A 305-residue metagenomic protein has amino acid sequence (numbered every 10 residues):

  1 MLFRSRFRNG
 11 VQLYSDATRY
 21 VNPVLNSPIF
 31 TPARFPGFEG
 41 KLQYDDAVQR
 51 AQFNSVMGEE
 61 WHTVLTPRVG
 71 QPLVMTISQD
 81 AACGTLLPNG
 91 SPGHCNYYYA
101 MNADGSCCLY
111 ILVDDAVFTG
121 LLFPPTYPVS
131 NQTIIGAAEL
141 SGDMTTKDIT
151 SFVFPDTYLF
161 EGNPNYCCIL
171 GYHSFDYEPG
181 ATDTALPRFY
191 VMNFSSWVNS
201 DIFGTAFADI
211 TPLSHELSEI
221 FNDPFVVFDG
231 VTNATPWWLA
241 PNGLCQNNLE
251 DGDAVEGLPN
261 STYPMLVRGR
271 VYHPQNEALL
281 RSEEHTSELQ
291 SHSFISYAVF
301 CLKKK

Functional and structural regions predicted by a protein language model:
M1-L2, E284-K305: Single conserved hydrophobic/aromatic residue that forms the stacking wall/gate of nucleotide- or nucleobase-binding
F3-P72, A81: Long, charge-dense tracts
L25, A33, M101-F118: Acidic/histidine-rich, surface-exposed loop or edge segments in extracytoplasmic proteins
T76-S78, G90-S91, C95-N96: Active-site cleft segment of glycoside hydrolase catalytic domains centered on the general acid/base Glu
A82-G84, H94-N96, C107-L109, Y166-L170 (+2 more regions): Sequence contexts marking disulfide-bonded cysteines in secreted/extracellular proteins
L112-V113, F118-I220, F225-V226: Active-site-proximal segment of zinc-dependent metalloprotease catalytic domains
N163-F203, F207, P224-E283, S287: Metalloprotease/metallohydrolase-associated module, dominated by Zn2+-dependent proteases
